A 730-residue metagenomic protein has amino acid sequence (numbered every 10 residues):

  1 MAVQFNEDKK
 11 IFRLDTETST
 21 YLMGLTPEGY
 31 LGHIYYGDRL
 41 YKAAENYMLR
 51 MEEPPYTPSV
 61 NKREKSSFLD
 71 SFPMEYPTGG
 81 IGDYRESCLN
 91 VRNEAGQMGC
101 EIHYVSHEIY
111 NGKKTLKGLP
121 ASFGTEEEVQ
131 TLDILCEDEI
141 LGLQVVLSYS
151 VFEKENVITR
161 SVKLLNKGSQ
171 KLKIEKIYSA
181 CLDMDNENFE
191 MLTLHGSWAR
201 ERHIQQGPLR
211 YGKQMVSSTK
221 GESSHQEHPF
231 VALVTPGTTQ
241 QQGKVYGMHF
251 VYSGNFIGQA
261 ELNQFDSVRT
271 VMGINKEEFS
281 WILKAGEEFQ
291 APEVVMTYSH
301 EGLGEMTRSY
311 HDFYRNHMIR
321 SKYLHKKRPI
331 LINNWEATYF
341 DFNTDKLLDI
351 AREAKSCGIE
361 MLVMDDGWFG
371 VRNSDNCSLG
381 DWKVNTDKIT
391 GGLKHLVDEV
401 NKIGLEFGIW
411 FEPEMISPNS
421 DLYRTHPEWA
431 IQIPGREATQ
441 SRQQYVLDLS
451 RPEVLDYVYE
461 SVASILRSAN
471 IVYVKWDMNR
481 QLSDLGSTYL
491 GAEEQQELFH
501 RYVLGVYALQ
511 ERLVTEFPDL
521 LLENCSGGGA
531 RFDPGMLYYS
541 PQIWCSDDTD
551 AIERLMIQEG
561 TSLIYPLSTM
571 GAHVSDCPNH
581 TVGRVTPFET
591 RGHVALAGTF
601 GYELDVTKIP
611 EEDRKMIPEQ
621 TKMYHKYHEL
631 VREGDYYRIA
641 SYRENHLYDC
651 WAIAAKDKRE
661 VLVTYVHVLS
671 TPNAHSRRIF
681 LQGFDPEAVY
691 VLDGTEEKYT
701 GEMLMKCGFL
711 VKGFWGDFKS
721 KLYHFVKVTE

Functional and structural regions predicted by a protein language model:
F5, K10-R13, E17, L31-E261 (+2 more regions): Polysaccharide-binding surfaces and accessory modules of carbohydrate-active proteins
T18, V162, G286, I332 (+7 more regions): Conserved, mostly hydrophobic/aromatic
D70-P73, T78-L116, Q242-N255, Y298-K322 (+4 more regions): Glycine-rich, aromatic-flanked loop segments that form ligand/cofactor-binding clefts across common enzyme folds
Q97-S106, W281-H300, K719-V726: Short Pro-Gly-centered flexible turn/kink motifs
V231, Y642-D685: Carbohydrate-binding surface patches
Y323-E460, Y473: Aromatic-lined carbohydrate-binding/catalytic grooves of carbohydrate-active enzymes
T390-G392, R424-H426, A430-P587, T599 (+2 more regions): Active-site neighborhood of glycoside hydrolase catalytic domains
T700-E730: C-terminal beta-strand-rich structural cap/linker in extracellular carbohydrate-active enzymes
